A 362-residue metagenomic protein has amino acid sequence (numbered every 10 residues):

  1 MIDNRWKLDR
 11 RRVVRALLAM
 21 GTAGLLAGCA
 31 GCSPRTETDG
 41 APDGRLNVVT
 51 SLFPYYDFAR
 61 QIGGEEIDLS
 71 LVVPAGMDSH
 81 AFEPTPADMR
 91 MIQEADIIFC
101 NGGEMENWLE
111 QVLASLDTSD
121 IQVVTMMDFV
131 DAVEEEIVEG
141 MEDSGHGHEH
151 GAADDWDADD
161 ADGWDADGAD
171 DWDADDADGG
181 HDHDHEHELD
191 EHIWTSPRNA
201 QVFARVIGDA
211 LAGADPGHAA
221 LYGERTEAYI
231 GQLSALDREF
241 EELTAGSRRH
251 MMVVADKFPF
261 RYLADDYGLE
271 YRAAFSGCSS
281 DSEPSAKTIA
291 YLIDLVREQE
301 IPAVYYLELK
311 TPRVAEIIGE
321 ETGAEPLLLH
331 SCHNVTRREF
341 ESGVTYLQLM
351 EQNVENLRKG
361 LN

Functional and structural regions predicted by a protein language model:
I2-M20, C29-N362: Extracytoplasmic metal-acquisition and chelation regions
L25: Cysteine-dependent hydrolase recognition
